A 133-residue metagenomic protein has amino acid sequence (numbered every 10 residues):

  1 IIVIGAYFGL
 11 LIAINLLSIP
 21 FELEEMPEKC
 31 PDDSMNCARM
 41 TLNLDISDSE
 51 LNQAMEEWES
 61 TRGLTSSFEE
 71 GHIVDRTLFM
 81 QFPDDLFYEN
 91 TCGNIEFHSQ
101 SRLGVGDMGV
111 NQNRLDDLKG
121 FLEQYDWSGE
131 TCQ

Functional and structural regions predicted by a protein language model:
I1-A6: N-terminal Sec-pathway targeting helices
G9-Q133: Ser/Thr-rich, low-complexity intrinsically disordered terminal regions
